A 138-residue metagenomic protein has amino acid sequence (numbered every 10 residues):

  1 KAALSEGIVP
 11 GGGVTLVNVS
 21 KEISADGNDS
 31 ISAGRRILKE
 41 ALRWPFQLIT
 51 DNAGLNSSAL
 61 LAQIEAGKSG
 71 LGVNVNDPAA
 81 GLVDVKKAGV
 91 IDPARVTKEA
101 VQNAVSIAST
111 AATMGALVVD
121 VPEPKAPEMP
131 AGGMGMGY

Functional and structural regions predicted by a protein language model:
K1-Y138: Extended, low-charge hydrophobic alpha-helical regions
